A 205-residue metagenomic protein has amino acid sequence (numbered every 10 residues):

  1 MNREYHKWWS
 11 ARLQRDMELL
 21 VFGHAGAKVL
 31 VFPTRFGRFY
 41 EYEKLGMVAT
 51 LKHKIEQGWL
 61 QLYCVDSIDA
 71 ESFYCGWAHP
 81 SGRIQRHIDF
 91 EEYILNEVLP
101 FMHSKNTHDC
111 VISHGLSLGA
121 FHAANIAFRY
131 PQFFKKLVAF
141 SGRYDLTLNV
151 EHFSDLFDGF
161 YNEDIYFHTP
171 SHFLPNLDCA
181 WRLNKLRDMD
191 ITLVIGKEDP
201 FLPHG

Functional and structural regions predicted by a protein language model:
M1-G205: Non-catalytic cap/lid and distal C-terminal segments of serine-dependent acyl enzymes
